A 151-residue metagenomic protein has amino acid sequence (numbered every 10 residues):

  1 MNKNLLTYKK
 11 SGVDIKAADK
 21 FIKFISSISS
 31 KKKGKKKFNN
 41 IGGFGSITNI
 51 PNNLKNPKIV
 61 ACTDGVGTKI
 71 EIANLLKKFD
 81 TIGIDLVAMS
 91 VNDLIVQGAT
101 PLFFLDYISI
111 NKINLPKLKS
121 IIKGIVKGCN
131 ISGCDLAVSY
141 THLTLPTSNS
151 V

Functional and structural regions predicted by a protein language model:
N2-I95, G133-C134: N-terminal glycine-rich phosphate/pyrophosphate-binding loops that anchor nucleotide-derived ligands and cofactors
G43, G83-L86, S90, D106 (+3 more regions): Generic hydrophobic, aliphatic-rich segments that mediate packing or membrane embedding
L75-D80, I110-I121: Glycine-rich tight-turn/loop motif centered on a GG-T
G98: Conserved G/P- and acidic residue-centered "switch" motifs that form tight phosphate/ATP-binding loops in soluble
P101-N111, L136-Y140: Glycine- and acidic-rich phosphate- and metal-coordinating loops
S120-V138: A glycine-rich helix N-cap at a beta->alpha junction
T141-T147: Conserved small/polar residues in nucleotide/adenosyl-binding loops
